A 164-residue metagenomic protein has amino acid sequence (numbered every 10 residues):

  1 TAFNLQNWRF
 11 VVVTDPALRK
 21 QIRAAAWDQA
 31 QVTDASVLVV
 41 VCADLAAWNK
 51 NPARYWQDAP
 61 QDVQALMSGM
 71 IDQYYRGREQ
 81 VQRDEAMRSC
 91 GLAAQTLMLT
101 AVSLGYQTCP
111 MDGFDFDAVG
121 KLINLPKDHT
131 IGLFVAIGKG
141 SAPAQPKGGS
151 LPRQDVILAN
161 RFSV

Functional and structural regions predicted by a protein language model:
T1-V164: Acidic, surface-exposed loops and disordered segments
